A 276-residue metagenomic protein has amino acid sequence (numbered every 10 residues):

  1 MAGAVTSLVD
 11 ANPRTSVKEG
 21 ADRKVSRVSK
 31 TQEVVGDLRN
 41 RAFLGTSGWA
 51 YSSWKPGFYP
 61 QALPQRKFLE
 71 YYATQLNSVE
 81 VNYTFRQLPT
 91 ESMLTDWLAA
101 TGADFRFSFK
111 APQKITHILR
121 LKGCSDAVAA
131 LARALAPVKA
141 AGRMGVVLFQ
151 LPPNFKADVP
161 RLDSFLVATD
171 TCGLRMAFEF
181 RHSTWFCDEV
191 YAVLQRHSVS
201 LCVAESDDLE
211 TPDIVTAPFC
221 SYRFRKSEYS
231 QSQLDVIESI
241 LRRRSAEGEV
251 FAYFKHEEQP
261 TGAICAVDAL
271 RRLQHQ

Functional and structural regions predicted by a protein language model:
A2-Q276: Residues lining hydrophobic/aromatic ligand-binding pockets adjacent to catalytic sites
